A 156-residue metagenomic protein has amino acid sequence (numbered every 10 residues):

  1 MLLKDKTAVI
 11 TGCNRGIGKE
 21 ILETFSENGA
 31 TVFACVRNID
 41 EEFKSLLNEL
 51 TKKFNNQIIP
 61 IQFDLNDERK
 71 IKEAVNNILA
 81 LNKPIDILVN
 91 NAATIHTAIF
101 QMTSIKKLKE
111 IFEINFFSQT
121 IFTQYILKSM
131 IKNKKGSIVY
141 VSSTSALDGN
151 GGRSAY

Functional and structural regions predicted by a protein language model:
T7, N14-R15: Conserved glycine-rich cofactor-binding loop
N28-S45: Conserved glycine-rich Rossmann-like NAD(P)H-binding loop of the short-chain dehydrogenase/reductase
N91-H96: Conserved NAD(P)H cofactor-binding loop of Rossmann-fold oxidoreductase domains
I99-F100, K107-F112: Substrate-binding pocket helix/loop in short-chain dehydrogenase/reductase
T103, G149-Y156: Active-site loop-to-helix junction immediately N-terminal to the catalytic Tyr of the SDR YXXXK motif in Rossmann-fold
T123-Q124: A short, exposed helix-loop element centered on a Lys and neighboring polar residues
S143: Residue(s) in the substrate-gating loop at a strand-loop-helix junction that position the organic substrate next
